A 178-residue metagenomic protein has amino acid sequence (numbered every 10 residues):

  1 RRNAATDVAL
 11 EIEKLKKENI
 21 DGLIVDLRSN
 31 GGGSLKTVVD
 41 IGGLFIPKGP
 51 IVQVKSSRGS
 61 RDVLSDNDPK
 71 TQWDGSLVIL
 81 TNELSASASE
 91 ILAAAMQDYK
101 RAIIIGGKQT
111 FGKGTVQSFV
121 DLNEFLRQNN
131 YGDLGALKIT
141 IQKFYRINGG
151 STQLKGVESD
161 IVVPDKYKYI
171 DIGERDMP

Functional and structural regions predicted by a protein language model:
R1-R127, K143: Cleft-lining beta-strand/loop regions that shape enzyme active-site pockets
I46, G59, I139, T152 (+1 more regions): Residue-level signal for pocket-adjacent positions within structured domains
I51, I104, I139-Q142, L154 (+1 more regions): Generic structural hydrophobic/aromatic packing signal, biased to beta-strands
F119-G132, K155, S159-V162: Beta-strand-rich C-terminal secretin pore/gate domain of Gram-negative outer-membrane secretion/extrusion channels
Y131-K143: Short acidic, Pro/Gly- and aromatic-enriched capping/linker segments at domain boundaries
R146-P178: Conserved functional hotspot residues or short segments at active or partner-binding sites across diverse domains
